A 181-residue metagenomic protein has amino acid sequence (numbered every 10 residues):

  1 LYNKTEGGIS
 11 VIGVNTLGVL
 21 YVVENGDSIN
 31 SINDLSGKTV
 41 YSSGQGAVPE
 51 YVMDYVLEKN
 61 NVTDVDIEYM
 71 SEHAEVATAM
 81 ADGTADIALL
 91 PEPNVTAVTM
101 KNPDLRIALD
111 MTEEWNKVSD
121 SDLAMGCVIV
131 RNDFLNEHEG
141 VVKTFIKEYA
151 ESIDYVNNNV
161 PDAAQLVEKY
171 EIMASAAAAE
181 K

Functional and structural regions predicted by a protein language model:
L1-M70, T84-E92, D104-M111, D122: Short, glycine-/small- and polar/acidic-enriched structural segments that line small-molecule recognition paths
G18-V19, F134, M173: Active-site/binding-pocket entry motifs
N30, S71, N158, M173-A174: Short coil/turn linker and secondary-structure boundary residues
E72-V167: Pocket-lining segment of extracytoplasmic ligand-binding domains
K169-K181: Acidic/histidine-enriched active-site and ligand-binding environments that engage anionic O-linkages
